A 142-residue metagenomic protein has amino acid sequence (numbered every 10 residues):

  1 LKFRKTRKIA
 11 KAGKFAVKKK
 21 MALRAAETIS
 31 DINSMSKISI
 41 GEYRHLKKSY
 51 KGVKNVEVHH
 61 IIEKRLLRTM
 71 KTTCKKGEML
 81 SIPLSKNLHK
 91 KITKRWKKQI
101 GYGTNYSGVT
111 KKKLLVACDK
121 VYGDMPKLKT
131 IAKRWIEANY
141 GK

Functional and structural regions predicted by a protein language model:
L1-E78, K86-G141: Compositionally biased, low-complexity segments of secreted and virulence-associated proteins that act as
I82: Residues immediately within or flanking Cys/His clusters that coordinate Zn2+ in small zinc-binding modules
